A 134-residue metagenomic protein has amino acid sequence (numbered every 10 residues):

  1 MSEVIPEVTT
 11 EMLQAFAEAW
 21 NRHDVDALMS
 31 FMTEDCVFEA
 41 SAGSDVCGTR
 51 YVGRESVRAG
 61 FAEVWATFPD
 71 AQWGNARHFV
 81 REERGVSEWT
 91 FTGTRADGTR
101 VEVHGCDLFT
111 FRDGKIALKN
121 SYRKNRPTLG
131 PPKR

Functional and structural regions predicted by a protein language model:
M1-E34, K133-R134: Short, low-complexity N-terminal intrinsically disordered segments enriched in polar/charged residues
S2-V8, R58, A62-R134: A beta-strand edge to alpha-helix "cap/lid" segment located at domain peripheries
M12-R22, V46-G48, E63-W65, E88: Short, mixed-charge, low-aromatic patches
R22, D26, Y51, S56 (+2 more regions): Short, flexible micro-motifs
A27-E82: A solvent-exposed, acidic/Ser-Thr-rich amphipathic alpha-helical stretch
